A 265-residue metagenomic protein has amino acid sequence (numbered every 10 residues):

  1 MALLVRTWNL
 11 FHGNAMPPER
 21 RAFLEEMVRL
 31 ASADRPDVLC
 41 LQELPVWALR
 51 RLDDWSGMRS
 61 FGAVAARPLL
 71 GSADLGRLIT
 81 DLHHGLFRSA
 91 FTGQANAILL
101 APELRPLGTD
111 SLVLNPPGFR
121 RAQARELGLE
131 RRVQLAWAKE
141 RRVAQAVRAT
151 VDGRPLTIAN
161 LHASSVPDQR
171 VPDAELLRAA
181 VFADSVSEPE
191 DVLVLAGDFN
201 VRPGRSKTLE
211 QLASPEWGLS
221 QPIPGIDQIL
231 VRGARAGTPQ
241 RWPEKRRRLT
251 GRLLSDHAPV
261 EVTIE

Functional and structural regions predicted by a protein language model:
M1-M58, G62-Q94, R154-L156, Q169 (+3 more regions): N-terminal, active-site-proximal structural segment of metallo-dependent hydrolase catalytic domains
T7, N96-I98, A144-R148, N160 (+2 more regions): Conserved hydrophobic/aromatic beta-strand scaffold that supports enzyme active sites
W8-L10, L44, L161-A163, V192 (+2 more regions): Active-site metal-binding loops of divalent metal-dependent hydrolases
L10-G13, V46, A66-P68, L104-R105 (+4 more regions): Short, solvent-exposed loop/turn segments at secondary-structure junctions
L44-D152, W242-P243: Structured beta-strand-rich core segments of catalytic domains in phosphoester-bond hydrolases
E103-S111, A183-V194, F199-E265: Metal-dependent phosphoester-hydrolase catalytic domains
R141-T157, P172-A196, R205: His/acidic metal-ligating clusters that form di-metal
A159-A179, P203-S214: Active-site-proximal segments of metal-dependent phosphoesterases and phosphodiesterases across multiple
